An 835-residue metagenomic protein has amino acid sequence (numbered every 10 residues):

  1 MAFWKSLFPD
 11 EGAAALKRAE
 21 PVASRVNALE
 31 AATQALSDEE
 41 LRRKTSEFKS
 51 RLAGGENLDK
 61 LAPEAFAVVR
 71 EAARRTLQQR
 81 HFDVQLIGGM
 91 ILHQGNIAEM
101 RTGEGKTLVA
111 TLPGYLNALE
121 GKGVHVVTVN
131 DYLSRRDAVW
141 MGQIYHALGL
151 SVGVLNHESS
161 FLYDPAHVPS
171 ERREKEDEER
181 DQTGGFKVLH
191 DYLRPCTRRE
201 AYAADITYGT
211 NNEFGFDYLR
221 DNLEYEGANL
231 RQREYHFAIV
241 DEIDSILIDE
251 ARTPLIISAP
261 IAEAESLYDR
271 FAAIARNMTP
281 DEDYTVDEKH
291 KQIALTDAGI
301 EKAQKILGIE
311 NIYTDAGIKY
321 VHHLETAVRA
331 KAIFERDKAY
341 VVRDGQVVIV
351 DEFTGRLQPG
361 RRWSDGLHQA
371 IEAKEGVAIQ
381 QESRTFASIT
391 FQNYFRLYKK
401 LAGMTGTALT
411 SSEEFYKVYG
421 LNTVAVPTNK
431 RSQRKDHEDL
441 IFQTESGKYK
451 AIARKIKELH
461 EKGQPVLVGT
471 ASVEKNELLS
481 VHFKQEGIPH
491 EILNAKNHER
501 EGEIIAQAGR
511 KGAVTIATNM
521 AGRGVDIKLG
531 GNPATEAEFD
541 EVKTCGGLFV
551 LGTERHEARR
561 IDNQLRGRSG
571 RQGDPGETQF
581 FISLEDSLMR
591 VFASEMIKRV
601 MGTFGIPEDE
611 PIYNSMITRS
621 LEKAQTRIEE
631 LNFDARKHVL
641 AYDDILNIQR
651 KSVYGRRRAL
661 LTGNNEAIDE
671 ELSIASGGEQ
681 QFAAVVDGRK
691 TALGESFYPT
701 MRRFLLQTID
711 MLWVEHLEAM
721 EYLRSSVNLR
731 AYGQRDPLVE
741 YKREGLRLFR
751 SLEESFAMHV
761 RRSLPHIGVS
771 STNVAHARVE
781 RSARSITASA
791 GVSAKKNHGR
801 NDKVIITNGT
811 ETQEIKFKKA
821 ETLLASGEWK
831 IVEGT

Functional and structural regions predicted by a protein language model:
M1-M601, G655: Conserved P-loop NTPase motor core
T33, V341-V348, T354-R361, Q572 (+2 more regions): Extended, charged helical/alpha-beta scaffold domains that provide interaction surfaces
K450-A453, K457, K796-G809: Strongly charged, low-complexity linkers/loops
V468, I516, W713, F749 (+1 more regions): Hydrophobic, well-ordered secondary-structure elements that form the walls of internal hydrophobic environments
V468, N801-T835: Terminal short linear interaction segments
